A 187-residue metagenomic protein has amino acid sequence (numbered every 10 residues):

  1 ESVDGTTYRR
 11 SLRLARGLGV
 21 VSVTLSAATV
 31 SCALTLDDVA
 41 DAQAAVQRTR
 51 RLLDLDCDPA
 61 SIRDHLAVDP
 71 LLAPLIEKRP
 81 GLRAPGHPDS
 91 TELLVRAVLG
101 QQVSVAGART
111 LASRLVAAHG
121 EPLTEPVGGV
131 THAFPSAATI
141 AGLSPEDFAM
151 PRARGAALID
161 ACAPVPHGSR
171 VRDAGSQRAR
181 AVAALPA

Functional and structural regions predicted by a protein language model:
E1-A187: HhH-family (HhH-GPD) DNA N-glycosylase catalytic core used in base-excision repair
